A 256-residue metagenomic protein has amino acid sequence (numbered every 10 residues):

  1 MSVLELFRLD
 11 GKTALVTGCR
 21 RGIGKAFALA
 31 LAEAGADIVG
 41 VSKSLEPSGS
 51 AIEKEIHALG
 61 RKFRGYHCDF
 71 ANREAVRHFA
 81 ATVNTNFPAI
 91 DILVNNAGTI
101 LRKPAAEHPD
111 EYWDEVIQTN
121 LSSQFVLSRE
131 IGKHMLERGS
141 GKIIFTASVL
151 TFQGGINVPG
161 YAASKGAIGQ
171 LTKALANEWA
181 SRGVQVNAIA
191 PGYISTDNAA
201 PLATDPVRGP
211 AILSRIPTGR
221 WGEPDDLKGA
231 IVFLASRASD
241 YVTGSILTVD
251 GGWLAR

Functional and structural regions predicted by a protein language model:
T13, R20-R21: Conserved glycine-rich cofactor-binding loop
A36-A51: Conserved glycine-rich Rossmann-like NAD(P)H-binding loop of the short-chain dehydrogenase/reductase
P104-A105, P109-I117, I212: Substrate-binding pocket helix/loop in short-chain dehydrogenase/reductase
F125, R220-L254: C-terminal substrate-recognition "lid" of short-chain dehydrogenase/reductases
S128, S164, T172: Active-site helix of classical SDR
K133, N177-S181, D240: Alpha-helical segment proximal to the catalytic Tyr-Lys
S148: Residue(s) in the substrate-gating loop at a strand-loop-helix junction that position the organic substrate next
